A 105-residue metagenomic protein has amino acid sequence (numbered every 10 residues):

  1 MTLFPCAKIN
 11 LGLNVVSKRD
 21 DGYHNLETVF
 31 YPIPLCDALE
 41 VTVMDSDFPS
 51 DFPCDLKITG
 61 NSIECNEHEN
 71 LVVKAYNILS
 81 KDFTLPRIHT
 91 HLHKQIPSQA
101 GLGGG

Functional and structural regions predicted by a protein language model:
M1-Q99: ATP-binding N-lobe of GHMP and related small-molecule kinases
L102: Glycine-rich N-terminal segment of FAD-binding domains in flavoprotein oxidoreductases, spanning the beta-loop-helix
